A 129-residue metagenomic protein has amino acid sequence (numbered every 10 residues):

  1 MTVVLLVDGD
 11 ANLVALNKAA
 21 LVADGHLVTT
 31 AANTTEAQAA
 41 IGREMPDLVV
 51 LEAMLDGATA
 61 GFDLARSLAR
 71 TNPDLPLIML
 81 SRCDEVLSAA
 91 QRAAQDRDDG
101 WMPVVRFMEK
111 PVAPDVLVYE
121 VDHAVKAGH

Functional and structural regions predicted by a protein language model:
D8-G9, K110: Acidic di-acidic motifs
A11-T29: Two-component/phosphorelay signaling modules centered on CheY-like receiver
N33, T59-D63: Acidic catalytic/metal-coordinating carboxylates
E36-Q38: Short alpha-helical segment
G42-E44, S67-D74, D99: Conserved phosphotransfer cores of two-component systems
E44-L51, L55: Active-site beta3 strand of CheY-like receiver
D63, C83-E109, D115, Y119: Alpha4 helix (beta4-alpha4-beta5 surface) of REC/receiver domains from two-component response regulators
V112, D122-H129: The C-terminal output helix
